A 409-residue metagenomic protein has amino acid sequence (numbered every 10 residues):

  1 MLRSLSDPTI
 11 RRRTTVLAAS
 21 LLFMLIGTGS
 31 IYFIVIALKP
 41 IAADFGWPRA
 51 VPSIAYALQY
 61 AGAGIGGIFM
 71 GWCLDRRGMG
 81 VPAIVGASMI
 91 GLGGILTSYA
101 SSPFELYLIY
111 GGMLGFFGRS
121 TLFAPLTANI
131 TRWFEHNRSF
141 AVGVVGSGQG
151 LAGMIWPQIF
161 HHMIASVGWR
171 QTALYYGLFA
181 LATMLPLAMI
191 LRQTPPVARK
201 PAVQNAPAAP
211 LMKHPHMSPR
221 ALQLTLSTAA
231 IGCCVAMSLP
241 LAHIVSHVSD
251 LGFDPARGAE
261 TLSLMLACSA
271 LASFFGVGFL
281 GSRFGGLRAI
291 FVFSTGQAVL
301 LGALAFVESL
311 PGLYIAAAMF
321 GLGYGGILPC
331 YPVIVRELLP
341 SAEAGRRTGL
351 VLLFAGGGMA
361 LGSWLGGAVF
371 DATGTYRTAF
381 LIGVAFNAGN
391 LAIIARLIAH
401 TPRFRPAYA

Functional and structural regions predicted by a protein language model:
L25, E105-S120, I231, G312-G325: Hydrophobic core of transmembrane alpha-helices in multi-pass small-molecule transporters, especially MFS/SLC-type
I34-L38, P219-V277: Extracytoplasmic gate region of multi-pass secondary transporters
G66-M79, A272-G285, D371: Helix-to-loop junctions at the C-terminal end of transmembrane segments in multipass secondary transporters
S88-S101, G296-E308: C-terminal ends and interior cores of transmembrane alpha-helices in multi-pass membrane transporters/permeases
Y110-S147: Cytoplasmic helix-loop-helix junction between adjacent transmembrane helices in 12-TM secondary transporters
V145-P195: Helix-loop-helix hairpin linking two adjacent transmembrane segments in secondary transporters
A173-M189, T378-R396: Symmetry-related core transmembrane helices of the 12-TM Major Facilitator Superfamily/SLC fold
S263-F275, F284-I334: C-terminal transmembrane helical hairpin of 12-TM major facilitator-type secondary transporters
